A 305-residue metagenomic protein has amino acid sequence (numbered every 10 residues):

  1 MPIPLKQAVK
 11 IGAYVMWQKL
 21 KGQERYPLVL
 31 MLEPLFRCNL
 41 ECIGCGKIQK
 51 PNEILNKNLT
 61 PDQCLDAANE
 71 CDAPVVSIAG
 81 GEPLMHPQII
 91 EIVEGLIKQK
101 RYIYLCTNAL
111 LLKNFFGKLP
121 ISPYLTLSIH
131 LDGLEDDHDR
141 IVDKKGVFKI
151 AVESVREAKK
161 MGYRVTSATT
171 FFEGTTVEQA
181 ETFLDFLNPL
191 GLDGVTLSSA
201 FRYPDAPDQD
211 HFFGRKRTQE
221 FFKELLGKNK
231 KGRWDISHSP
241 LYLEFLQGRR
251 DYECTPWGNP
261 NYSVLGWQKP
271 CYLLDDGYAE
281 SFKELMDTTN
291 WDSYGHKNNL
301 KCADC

Functional and structural regions predicted by a protein language model:
M1-V15, Y262-D276: A broadly conserved sequence feature marking short terminus-proximal activation segments in nucleic acid-centric
P2-K118, S122-P123: Conserved alpha-helical substructure of the radical SAM core
W17-K21, F245-R250, W291-D292: Short, P/G- and charge-enriched loop/turn segments at secondary-structure junctions
Y26, D251, L265-C305: Flexible mid-to-C-terminal extensions adjoining Fe-S/redox cofactors in radical SAM and related proteins
L32, F36-N39, G248, H296-N299: Processing junctions and N-termini across compartments
N52, M85, K113, D136 (+3 more regions): Generic structural signal for helix capping and beta-alpha/helix-loop junctions
K57-T60, Q99, S128-D132, R140-N259 (+3 more regions): Radical SAM enzyme [4Fe-4S]-AdoMet core and its adjacent flexible, acidic and glycine-rich loops/tails across
